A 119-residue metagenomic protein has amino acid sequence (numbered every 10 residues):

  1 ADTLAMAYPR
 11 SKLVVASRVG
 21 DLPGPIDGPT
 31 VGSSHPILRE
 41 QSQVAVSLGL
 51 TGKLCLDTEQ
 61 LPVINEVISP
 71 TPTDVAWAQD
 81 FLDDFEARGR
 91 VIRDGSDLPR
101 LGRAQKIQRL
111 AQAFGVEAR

Functional and structural regions predicted by a protein language model:
A1-R119: Expand to "…catalyze enediolate/carbanion chemistry for C-C bond making/breaking, isomerization, decarboxylation
